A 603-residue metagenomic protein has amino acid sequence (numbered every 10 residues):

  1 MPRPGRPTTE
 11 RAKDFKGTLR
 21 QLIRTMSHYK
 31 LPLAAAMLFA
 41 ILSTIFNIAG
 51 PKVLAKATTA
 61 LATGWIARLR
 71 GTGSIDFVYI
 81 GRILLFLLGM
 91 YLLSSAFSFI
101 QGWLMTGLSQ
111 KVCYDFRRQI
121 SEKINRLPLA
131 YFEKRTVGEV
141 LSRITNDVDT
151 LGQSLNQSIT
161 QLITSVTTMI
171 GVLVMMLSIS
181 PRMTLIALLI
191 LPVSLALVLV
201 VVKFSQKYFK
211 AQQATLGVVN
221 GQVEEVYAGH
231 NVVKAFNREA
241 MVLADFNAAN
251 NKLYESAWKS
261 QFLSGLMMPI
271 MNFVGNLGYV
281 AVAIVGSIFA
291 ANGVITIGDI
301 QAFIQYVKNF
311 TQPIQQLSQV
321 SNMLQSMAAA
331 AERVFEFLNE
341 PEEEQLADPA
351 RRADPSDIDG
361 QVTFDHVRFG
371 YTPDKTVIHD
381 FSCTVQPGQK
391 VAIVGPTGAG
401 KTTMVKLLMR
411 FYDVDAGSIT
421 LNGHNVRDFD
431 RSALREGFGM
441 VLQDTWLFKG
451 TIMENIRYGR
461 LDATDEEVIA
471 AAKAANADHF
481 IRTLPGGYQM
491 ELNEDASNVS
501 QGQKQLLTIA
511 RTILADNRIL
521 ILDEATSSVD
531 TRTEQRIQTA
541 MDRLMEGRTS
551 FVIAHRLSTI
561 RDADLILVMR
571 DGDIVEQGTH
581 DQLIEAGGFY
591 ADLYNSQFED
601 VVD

Functional and structural regions predicted by a protein language model:
P2-E10, Q110, R118-S142, N146-V148 (+8 more regions): Short intracellular "coupling" helices and adjacent cytoplasmic loop segments at the cytosolic face of multi-pass
T18, M26, M105, N125-I170 (+1 more regions): Juxtamembrane loop-to-helix connectors within ABC transporter transmembrane domains
H28, L129-A130, V148-L155, I159 (+6 more regions): An intracellular "coupling" helix at the cytosolic face of ABC transporter transmembrane type-1 domains
H28, P32-I45, Q157-A211, V282-I295 (+1 more regions): Transmembrane helices of ABC transporter permease
L33-F97, S178-R182, G293-I297: Transmembrane helix-loop-helix hairpins at lipid-water interfaces of multipass membrane proteins, especially the type-1
I41-A49, Y91-F99, L151-S154, S158-I170 (+5 more regions): Hydrophobic alpha-helical transmembrane bundles that constitute the permease/transmembrane domains of multi-pass
G64, M175-L189, K259-R333, F337-L338: Helix-loop-helix
L346, P355-D603: ABC-type nucleotide-binding domain
